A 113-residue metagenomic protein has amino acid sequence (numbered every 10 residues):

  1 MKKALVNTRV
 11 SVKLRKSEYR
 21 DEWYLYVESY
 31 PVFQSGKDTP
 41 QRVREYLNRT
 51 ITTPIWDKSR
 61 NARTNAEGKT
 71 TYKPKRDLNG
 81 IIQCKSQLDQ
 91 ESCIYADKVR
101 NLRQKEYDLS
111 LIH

Functional and structural regions predicted by a protein language model:
M1-I112: Basic/aromatic DNA-contact patch characteristic of tyrosine site-specific recombinases
